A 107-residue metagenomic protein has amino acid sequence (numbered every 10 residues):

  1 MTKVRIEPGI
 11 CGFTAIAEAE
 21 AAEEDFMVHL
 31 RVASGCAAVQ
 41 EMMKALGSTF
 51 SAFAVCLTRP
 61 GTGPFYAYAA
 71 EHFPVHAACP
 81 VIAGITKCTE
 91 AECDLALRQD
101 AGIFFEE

Functional and structural regions predicted by a protein language model:
M1-V28: Short, charged/polar N-terminal "headpieces" of proteins
T14-A15, H76, L95, I103-F104: Polyanion-binding surfaces on beta-sheet-dominated domains and ring/shell assemblies
A21-A91, L95-L97: Active-site- and interface-proximal helix/loop "cap" or "latch" segments in soluble metabolic and energy-transducing
E107: Residue-level detector of a single, highly conserved position within proteins
